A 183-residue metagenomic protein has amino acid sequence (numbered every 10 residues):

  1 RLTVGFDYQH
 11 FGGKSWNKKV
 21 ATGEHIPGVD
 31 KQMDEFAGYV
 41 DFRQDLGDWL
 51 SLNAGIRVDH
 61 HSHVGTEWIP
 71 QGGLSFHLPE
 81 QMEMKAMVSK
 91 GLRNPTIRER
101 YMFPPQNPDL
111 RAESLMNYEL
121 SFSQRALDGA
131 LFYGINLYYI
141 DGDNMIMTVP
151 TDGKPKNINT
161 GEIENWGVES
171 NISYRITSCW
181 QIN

Functional and structural regions predicted by a protein language model:
R1, P27, E35-D45, E67-H77 (+5 more regions): Feature captures outer-membrane beta-barrel proteins of Gram-negative bacteria and organelles
R1-V64, H77-P79, L131-L137, N183: Face-selective signature of the C-terminal outer-membrane beta-barrel domain
G5, R98, R111: Residue-level detector of conserved, well-ordered beta-strand and adjacent loop positions that form binding/recognition
Y8-K14, D30-G38, V58-P70, V88-L92 (+4 more regions): Transmembrane beta-barrel architecture of outer-membrane proteins
K14-G23, V64-P70, I97-F103, M145-G153: Outer-membrane beta-barrel translocator domains and adjoining extracellular loop/strand segments of Gram-negative
K18, M33, L50-L52, T66-I69 (+4 more regions): A structural preference for long, well-packed, hydrophobic secondary-structure segments
A21-V29, G55-H60, M102-P108, G153-N159 (+1 more regions): Extracellular loop and loop/strand-boundary signature of outer-membrane beta-barrel proteins
H77, E83-K85, A112-W166, N171-I182: Membrane-embedded beta-barrel scaffold of Gram-negative outer-membrane proteins
